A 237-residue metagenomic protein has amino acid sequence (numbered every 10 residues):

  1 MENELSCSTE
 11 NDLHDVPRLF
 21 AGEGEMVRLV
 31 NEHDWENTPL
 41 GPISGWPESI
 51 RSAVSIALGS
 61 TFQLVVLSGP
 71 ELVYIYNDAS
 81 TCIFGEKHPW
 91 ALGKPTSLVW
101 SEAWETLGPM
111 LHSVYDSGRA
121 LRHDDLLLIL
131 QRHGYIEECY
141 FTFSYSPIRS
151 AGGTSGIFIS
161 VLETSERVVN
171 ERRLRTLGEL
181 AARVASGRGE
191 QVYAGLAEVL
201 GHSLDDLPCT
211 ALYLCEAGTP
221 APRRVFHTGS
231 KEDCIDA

Functional and structural regions predicted by a protein language model:
M1-D12, L162-R172: PAS-associated C-terminal cap
C7, N31-E32, E71-P95, E198 (+2 more regions): GAF sensory/regulatory domain recognition with acknowledged cross-activation on helical regulatory dimers
V30-E32, N37-R51, S165-T176: Short, charged amphipathic alpha-helical "coupling" segments at sensory-output junctions in signaling proteins
G41-S49, S68, A182-L204: Signal-transducing coiled-coil linker helices
I43-Y76, G178, D205: Sensory modules in modular signal-transduction proteins
S44, E48, E102-S146, G153-S155 (+1 more regions): Per-ARNT-Sim (PAS) sensory domains and their PAS-associated C-terminal
V54, V65, V73, S80-C82 (+3 more regions): Sensory helix hotspots in PAS and closely related PAS-like folds
I148-L180: Sensory coupling linkers of modular signal transduction proteins
